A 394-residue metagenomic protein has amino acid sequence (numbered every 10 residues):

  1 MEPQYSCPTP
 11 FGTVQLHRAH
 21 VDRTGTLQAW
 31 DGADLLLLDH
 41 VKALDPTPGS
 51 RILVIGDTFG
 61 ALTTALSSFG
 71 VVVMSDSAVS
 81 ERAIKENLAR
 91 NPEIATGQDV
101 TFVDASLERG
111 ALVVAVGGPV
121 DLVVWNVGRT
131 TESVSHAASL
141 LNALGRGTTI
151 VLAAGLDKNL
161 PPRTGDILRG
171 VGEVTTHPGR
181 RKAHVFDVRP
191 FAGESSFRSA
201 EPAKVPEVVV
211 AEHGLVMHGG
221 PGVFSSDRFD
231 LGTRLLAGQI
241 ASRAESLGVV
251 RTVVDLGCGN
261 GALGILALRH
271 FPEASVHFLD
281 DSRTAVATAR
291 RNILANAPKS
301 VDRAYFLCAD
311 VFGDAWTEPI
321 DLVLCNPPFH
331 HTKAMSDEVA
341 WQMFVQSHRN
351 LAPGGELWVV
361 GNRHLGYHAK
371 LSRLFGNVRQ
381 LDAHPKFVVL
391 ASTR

Functional and structural regions predicted by a protein language model:
M1-P8, N126-V210: N-terminal auxiliary segments of SAM/dcSAM-dependent transferases
L16-D45, G179-V250: SAM-dependent Rossmann-like transferase core, predominantly class I methyltransferases with a strong bias toward
W30-G110, L231-C325: Conserved SAM/SAH cofactor-binding pocket of Class I
V120-N126, I320-P328, W358: Short SAM/SAH-binding signature in class I
H136-G147, W341-P353: A short glycine-rich, Lys/Arg-flanked "PGG" loop and its adjoining helix->strand segment in the class I
G155-L160, F329-H330, S336, N362-G366: Short "lid" loop at the C-terminus of a central beta-strand within the Rossmann-like core of SAM-dependent
T164-K182, A369-V388: Conserved Class I S-adenosyl-L-methionine
R283, V323-H348: Mobile active-site "lid"/loop adjacent to the S-adenosyl-L-methionine
